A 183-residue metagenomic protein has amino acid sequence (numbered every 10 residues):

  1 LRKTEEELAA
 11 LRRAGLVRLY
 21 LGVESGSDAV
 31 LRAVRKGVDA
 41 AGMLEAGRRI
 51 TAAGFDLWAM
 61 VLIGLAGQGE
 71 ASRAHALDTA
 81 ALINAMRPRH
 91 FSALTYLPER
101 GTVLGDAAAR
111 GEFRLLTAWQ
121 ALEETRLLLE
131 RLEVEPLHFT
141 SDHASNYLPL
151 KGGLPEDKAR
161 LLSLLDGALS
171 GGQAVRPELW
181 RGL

Functional and structural regions predicted by a protein language model:
L1-A53, I63-M86, D106-W119: Conserved non-cysteine loop/helix-boundary elements of the Radical SAM core domain that shape
V17-Y20, D56-M60, H90, P136-T140: Structural preference for beta-strand elements that scaffold enzyme active sites
V23-S25, A59-I63, A93-T95, S141-H143: A cross-domain feature marking catalytic cores of carbohydrate-active enzymes and several ubiquitous metabolic/repair
S25, R32, F55-A59, H90 (+2 more regions): A generic, residue-level signal for flexible/boundary positions that often mark functional hotspots
N84-L183: Auxiliary Fe-S-binding modules of radical SAM enzymes
